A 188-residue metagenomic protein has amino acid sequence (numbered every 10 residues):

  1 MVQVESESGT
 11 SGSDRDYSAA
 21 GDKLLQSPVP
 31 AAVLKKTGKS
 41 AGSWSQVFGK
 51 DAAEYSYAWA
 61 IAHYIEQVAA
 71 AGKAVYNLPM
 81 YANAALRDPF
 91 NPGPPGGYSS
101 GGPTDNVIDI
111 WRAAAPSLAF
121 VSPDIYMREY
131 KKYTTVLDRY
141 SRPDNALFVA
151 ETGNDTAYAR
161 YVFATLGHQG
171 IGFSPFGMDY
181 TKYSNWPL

Functional and structural regions predicted by a protein language model:
M1-W111: Polysaccharide-binding and catalytic clefts of secreted carbohydrate-active enzymes
Q67-L78, V107-L188: Catalytic-core region of carbohydrate-active enzymes that cleave or remodel glycosidic bonds
